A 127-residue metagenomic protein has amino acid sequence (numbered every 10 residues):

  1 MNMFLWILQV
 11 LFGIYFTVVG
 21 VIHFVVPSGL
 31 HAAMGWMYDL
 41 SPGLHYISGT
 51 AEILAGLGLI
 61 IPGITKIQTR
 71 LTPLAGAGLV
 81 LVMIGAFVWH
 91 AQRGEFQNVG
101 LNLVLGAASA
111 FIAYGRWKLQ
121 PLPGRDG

Functional and structural regions predicted by a protein language model:
M1-G127: Membrane-interface extramembranous regions
